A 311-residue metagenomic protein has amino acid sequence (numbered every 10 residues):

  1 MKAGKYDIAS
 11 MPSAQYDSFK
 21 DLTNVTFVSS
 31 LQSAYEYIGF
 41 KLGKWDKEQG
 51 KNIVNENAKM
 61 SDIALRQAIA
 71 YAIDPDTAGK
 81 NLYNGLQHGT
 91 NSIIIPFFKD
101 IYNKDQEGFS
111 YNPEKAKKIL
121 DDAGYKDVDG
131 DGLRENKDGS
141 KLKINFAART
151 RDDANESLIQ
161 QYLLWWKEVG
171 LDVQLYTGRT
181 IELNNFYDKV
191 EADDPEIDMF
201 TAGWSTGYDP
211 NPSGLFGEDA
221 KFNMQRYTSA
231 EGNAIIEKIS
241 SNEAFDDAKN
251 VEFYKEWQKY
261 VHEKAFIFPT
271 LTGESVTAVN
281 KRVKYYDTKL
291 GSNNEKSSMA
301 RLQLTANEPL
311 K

Functional and structural regions predicted by a protein language model:
M1-Q49, K189: Extracellular/periplasmic solute-recognition and catalytic clefts
K2-A3, P12, K126-G203: Ligand/substrate-recognition segments at binding pockets and active sites
I8-A9, S13, T23, L42-K44 (+8 more regions): A generic secondary-structure signal for well-formed alpha-helical elements
S29-E36, A68-K104, K115, A154-L163 (+1 more regions): Detector for C-terminal structural segments
L31, L42-K44, N84-G85, F146-T150 (+2 more regions): A mature extracytoplasmic/lumenal domain signature
A34-A64, N81, Q106, G273-E274: A bilobed periplasmic-binding-protein/Venus flytrap-type ligand-binding module shared by bacterial periplasmic
K47-E56, S61-L65, F97-K104, K143 (+3 more regions): Flexible glycine/proline-enriched surface loops and loop-helix/loop-strand junctions
